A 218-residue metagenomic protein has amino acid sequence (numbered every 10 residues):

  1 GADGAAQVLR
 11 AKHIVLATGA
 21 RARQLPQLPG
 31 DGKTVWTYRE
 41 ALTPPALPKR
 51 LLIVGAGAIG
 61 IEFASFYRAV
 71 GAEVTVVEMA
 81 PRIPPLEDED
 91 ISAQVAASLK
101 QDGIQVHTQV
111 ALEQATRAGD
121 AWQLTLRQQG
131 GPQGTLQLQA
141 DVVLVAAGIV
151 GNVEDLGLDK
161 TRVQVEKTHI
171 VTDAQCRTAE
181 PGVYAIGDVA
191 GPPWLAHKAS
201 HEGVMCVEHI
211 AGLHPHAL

Functional and structural regions predicted by a protein language model:
G1-H13, V106, E113-Q123, N152: Feature captures the FAD/FMN-dependent oxidoreductase FAD-binding
G4-H13, P132-V142, A179-E180: Core beta-strand elements of the Rossmann-like FAD/NAD(P) dinucleotide-binding domain in flavoenzyme oxidoreductases
A5-V8, T18-A22, V95-V106: Helical element adjacent to the flavin cofactor pocket in flavoenzyme catalytic cores
V15, W36, T75-V77, H107 (+2 more regions): Hydrophobic/aromatic beta-strand patches that form the interior of the parallel beta-sheet core in alpha/beta enzyme
T18-E73, V77, D102, D159-T161 (+1 more regions): Glycine-rich dinucleotide-binding loop and its adjacent helix/turn
G19-A20, Q128-G130, L144, G148-I149: Short glycine-/small-residue-rich Rossmann-like dinucleotide-binding loops
D31-L47, Q137-L138, V142-H214: FAD-site-proximal beta/loop scaffold in flavoenzymes
L42-T43, P48-L52, A58-Q128, Q133-L136 (+3 more regions): Rossmann-like dinucleotide-binding cores of NAD(P)H-dependent redox enzymes
